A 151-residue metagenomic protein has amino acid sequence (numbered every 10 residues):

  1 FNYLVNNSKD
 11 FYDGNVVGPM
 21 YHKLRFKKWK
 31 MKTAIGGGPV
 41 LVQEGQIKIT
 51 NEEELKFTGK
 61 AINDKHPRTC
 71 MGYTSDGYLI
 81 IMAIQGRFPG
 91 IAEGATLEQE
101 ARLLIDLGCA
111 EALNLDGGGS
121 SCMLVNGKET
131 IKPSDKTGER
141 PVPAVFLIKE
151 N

Functional and structural regions predicted by a protein language model:
F1-N151: Gly/Ser/Thr/Pro-rich low-complexity, intrinsically disordered segments
